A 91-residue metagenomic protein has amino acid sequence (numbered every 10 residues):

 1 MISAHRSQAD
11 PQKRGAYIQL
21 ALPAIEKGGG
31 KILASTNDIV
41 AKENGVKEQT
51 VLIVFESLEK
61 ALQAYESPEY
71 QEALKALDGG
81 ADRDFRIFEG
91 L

Functional and structural regions predicted by a protein language model:
M1-Q49, E56-E66, E89-L91: Short S/T/G/P-rich N-terminal loop/turn motif that feeds into the first structured element of a domain
A61-D82, R86: C-terminal structural segments of small proteins and small subunits
